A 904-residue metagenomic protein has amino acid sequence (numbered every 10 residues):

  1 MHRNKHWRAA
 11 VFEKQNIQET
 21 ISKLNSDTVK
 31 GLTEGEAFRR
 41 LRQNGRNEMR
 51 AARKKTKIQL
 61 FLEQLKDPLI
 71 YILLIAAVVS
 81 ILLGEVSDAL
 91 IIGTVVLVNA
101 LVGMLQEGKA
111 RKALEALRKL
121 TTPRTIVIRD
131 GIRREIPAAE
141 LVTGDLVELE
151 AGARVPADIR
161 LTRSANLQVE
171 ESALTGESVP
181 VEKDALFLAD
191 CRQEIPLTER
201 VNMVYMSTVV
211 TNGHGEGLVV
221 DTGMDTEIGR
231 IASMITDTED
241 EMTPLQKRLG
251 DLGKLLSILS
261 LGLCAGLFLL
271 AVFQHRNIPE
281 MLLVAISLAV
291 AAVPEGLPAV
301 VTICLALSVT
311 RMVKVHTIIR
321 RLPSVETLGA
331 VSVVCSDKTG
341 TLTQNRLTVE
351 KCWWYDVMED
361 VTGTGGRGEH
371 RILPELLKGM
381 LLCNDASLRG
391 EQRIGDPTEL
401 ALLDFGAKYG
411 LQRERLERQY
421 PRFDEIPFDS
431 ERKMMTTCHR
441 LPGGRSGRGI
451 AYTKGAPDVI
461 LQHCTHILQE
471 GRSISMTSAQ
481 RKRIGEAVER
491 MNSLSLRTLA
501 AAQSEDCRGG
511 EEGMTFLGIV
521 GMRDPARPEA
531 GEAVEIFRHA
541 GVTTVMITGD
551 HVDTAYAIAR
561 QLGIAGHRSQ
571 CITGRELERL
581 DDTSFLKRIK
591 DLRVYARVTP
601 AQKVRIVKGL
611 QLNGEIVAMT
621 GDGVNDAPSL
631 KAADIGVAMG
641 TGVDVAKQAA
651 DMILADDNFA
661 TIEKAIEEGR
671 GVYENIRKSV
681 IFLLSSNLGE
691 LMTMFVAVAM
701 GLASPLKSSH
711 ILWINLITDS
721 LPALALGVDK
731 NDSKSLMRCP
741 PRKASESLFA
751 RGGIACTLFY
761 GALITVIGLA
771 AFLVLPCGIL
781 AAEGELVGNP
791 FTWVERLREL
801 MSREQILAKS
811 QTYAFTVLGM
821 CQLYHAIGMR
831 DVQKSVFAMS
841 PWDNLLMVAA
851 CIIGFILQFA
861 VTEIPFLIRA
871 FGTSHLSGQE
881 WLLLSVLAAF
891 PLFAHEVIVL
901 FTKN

Functional and structural regions predicted by a protein language model:
M1-C739, A744-F749, F815, V832-N904: Conserved cytosolic headpiece of P-type ATPases
L32, A771-V774, G778, L807 (+1 more regions): C-terminal substrate-binding/catalytic lobe of Rossmann-fold NAD(P)-dependent dehydrogenases
I70-L74, G689-E690, C756-G768: Core segments of transmembrane alpha-helices that mediate helix-helix packing or line hydrophobic substrate/ligand
T718, Q811-A826: Generic alpha-helical transmembrane segments
A744-L763, M801-Y813: Membrane-water interface at loop-to-transmembrane-helix junctions
A762-G778, Q858-G872: Alpha-helical transmembrane segments and their membrane-interface junctions in multi-pass membrane proteins
I779-Q805, F866-H875: Membrane-interfacial helical/loop segments at transmembrane boundaries in membrane proteins
E799-K809, S877-V886: Membrane-interface segments at transmembrane helix junctions and kinks in multi-pass inner-membrane proteins
